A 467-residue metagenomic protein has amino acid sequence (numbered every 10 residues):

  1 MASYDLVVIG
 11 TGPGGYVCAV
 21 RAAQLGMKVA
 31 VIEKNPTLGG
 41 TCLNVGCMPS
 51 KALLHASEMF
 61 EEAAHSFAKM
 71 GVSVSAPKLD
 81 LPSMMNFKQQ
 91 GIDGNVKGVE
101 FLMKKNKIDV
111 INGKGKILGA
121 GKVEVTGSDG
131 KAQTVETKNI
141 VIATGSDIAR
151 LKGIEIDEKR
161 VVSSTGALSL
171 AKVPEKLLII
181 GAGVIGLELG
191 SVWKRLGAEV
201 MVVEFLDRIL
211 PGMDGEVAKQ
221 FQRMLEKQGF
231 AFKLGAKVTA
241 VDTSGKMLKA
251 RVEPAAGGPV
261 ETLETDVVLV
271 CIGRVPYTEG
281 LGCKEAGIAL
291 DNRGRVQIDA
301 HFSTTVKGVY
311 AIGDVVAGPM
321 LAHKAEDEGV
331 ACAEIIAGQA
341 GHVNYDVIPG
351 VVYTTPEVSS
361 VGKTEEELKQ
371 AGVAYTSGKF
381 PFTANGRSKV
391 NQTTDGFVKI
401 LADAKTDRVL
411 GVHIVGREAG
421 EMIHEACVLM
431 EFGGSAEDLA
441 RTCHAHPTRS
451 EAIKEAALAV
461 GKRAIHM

Functional and structural regions predicted by a protein language model:
M1-G12, V173-G183: Beta1/beta-strand and adjacent pyrophosphate-binding region of the FAD-binding site in flavoprotein oxidoreductases
A2-Y4, R21-V173, M201, L206-L210 (+7 more regions): Glycine-rich flavin
V7-I9, G115, T134-G145, I179-I180 (+3 more regions): Short hydrophobic core segments
I9-N35, T41, M48, L53-M59 (+3 more regions): Flexible, glycine-rich terminal cap/loop adjacent to redox cofactors in electron-transfer oxidoreductases
G10-G15, G145, G181-G186, G273 (+3 more regions): Conserved phosphate-binding and hydrolysis motifs of nucleotide-dependent enzymes
G14-C18, V161, G186-L189, R195 (+2 more regions): Short glycine/serine/threonine-rich phosphate/pyrophosphate-binding segments that cradle anionic phosphate groups
C47, T144-E199, V203, Q228-A231 (+3 more regions): Glycine-rich dinucleotide-binding loop and its adjacent helix/turn
D157-P174, T262-I336, E421: FAD-site-proximal beta/loop scaffold in flavoenzymes
